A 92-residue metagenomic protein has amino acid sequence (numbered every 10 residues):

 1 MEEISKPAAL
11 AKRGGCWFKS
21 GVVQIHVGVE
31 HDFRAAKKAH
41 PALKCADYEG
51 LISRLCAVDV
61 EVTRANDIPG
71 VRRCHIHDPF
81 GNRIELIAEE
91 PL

Functional and structural regions predicted by a protein language model:
M1, L55, G81: Conserved active-site tyrosine of GNAT-family acetyltransferases
M1-Q24: Core segments of cupin and vicinal oxygen chelate
L10-G14, A35, I68-R72: Short acidic/glycine-enriched loop/turn segments that link adjacent beta-strands
C16-K19, E30-L55, C74-H77: Vicinal oxygen chelate
Q24-I25, A35: Conserved segment of winged-helix/HTH DNA-binding domains
H26-G28, E85: Conserved beta-strand in the GNAT
V58-L92: Vicinal oxygen chelate
